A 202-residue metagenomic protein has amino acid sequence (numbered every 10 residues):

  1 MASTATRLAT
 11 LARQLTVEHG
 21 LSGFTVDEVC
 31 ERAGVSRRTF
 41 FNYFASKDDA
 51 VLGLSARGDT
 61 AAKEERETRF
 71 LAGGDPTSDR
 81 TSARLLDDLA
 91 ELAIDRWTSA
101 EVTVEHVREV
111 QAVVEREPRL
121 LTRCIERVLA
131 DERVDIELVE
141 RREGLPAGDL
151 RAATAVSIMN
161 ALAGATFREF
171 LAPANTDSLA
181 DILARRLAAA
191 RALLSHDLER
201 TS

Functional and structural regions predicted by a protein language model:
M1-R32: Basic, helix-initiating cap at the start of DNA-binding domains
E18-L21, F41-L52: HTH DNA-binding helix-turn interface
T25-V26, L54-R66: Short, basic, alpha-helical segments at the C-terminal edge of helix-turn-helix-like DNA-binding modules
K63-V110: Hydrophobic alpha-helical connector segments
Q111, E115-E143, A153-T154, A165: Amphipathic alpha-helical packing segments from all-alpha helical-bundle domains
V114, E137, L150-F170, I182-A190: Hydrophobic alpha-helical segments that form the core of small-molecule binding pockets and/or dimer interfaces
A172-S202: C-terminal peripheral helix-coil segments that are non-catalytic and often amphipathic
